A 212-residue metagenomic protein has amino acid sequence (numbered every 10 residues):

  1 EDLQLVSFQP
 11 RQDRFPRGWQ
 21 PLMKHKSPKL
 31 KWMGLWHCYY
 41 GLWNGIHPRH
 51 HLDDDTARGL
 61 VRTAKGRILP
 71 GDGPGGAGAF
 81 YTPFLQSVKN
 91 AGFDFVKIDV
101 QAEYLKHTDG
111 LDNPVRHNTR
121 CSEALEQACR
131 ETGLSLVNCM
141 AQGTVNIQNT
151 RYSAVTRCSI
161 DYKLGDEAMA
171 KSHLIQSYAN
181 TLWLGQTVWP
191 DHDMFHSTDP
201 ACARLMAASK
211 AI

Functional and structural regions predicted by a protein language model:
E1-V115: Aromatic-lined carbohydrate-binding/catalytic grooves of carbohydrate-active enzymes
F15-M23, R120-T132: Substrate-engagement module of ASCE P-loop NTPases
W43-A91, E123-A211: Glycan-recognition surfaces
